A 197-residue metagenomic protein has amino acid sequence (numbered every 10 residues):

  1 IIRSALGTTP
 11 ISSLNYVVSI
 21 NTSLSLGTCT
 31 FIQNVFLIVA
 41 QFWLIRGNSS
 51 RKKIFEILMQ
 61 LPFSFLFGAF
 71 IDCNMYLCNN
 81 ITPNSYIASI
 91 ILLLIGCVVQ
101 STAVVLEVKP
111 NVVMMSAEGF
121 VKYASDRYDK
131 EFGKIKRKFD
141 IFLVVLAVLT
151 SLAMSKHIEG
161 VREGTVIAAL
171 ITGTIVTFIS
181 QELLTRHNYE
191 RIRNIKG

Functional and structural regions predicted by a protein language model:
I1-G197: Extended, low-hydrophobicity, polar/charged segments
